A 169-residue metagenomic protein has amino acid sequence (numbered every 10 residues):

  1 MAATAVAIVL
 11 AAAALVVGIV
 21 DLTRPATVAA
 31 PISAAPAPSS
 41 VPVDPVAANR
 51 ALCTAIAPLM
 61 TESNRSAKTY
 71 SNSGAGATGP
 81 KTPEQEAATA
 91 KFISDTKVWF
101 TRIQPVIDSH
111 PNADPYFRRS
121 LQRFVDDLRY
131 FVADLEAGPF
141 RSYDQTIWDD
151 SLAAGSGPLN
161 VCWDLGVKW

Functional and structural regions predicted by a protein language model:
M1-A34: Hydrophobic single-pass membrane-targeting/anchoring helices
L22-T78: Immediate post-signal-peptide N-terminus of mature secreted/exported proteins
T27-V28, A113, K168: A general structural signal for well-ordered secondary-structure junctions
A37-V43, D144-S151: Short, intrinsically disordered, charge-biased short linear motifs at domain edges
A51, P58-H110, I147-W163, V167-K168: Alpha-helical segments in soluble extracytoplasmic regions
T89-S142: Long, amphipathic, charge-rich alpha-helical segments that form helical bundles/coiled-coils
